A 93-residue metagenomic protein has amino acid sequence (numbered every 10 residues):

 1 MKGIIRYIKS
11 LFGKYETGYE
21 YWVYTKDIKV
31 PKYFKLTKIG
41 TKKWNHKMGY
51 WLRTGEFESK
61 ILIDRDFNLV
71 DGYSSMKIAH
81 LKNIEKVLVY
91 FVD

Functional and structural regions predicted by a protein language model:
M1-D93: Short, charged/polar connector segments at secondary-structure boundaries
